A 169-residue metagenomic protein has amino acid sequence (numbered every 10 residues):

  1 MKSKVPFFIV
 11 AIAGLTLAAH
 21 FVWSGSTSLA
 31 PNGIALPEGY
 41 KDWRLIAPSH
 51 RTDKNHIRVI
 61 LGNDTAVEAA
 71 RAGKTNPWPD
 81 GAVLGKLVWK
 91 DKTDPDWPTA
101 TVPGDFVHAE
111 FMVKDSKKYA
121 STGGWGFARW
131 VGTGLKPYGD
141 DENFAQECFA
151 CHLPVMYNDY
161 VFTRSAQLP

Functional and structural regions predicted by a protein language model:
M1-V5: Positively charged n-region of N-terminal signal peptides that target proteins for export
F8-I9, V22, T163: Compositionally biased, low-structure terminal segments
I9-A18: Bacterial N-terminal signal peptides
A18-S24: Boundary at the C-terminal end of the N-terminal hydrophobic targeting segment
S26-I57, T75-P169: Sequence context surrounding c-type heme c attachment/ligation sites in exported
H56-A69: Short, structured beta-strand/loop micro-motifs enriched in basic residues and often containing a Trp
A70-K74: Short surface loop/edge beta-strand patches of beta-sandwich-type extracellular domains that form ligand-contact sites
